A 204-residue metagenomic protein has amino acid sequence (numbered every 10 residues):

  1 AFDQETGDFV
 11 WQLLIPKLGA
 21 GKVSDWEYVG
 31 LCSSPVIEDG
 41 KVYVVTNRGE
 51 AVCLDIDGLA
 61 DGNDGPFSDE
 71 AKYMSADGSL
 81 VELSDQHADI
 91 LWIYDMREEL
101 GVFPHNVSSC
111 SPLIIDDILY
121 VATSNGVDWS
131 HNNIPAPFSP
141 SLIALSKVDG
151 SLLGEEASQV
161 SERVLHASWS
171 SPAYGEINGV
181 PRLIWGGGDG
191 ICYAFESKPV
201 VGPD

Functional and structural regions predicted by a protein language model:
A1-D204: Noncatalytic, solvent-exposed loop/strand surfaces of beta-propeller-type extracellular/periplasmic domains
